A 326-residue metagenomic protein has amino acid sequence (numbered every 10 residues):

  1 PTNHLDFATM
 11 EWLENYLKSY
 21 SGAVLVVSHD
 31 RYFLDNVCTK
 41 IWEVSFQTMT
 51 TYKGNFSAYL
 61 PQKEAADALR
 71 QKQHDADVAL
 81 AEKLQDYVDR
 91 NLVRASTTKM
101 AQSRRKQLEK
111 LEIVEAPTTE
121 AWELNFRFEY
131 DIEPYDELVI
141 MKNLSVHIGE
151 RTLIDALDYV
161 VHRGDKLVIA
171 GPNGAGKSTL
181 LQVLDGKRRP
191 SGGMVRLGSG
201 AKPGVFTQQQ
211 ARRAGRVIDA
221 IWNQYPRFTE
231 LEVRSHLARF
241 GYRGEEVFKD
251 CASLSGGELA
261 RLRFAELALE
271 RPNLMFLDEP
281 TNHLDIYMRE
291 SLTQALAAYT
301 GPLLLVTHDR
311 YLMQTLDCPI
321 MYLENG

Functional and structural regions predicted by a protein language model:
P1-K72, R127-G326: ABC ATP-binding cassette signature C-motif
A65-A156: Flexible nucleotide-interacting loop at or near the entrance of a catalytic core
